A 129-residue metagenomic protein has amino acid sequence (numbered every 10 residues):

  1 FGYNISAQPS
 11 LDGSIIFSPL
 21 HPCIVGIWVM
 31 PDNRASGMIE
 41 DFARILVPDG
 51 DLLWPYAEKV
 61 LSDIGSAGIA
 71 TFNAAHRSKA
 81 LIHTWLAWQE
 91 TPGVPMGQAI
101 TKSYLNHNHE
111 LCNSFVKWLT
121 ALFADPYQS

Functional and structural regions predicted by a protein language model:
F1-S129: C-terminal accessory helical subdomains adjacent to catalytic cores in phosphodiester- and nucleotide-handling enzymes
